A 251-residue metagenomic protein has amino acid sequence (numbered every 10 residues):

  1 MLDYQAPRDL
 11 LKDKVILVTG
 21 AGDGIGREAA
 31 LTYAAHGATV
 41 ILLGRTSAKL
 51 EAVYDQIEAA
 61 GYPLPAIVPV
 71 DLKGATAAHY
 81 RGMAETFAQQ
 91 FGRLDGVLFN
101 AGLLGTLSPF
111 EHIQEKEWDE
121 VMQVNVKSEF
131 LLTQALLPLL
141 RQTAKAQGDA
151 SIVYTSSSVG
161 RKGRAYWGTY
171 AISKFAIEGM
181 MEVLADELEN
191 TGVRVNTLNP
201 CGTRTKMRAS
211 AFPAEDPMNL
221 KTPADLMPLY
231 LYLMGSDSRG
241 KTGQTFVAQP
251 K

Functional and structural regions predicted by a protein language model:
V15, G20-G24: Conserved glycine-rich cofactor-binding loop
A38-A52: Conserved glycine-rich Rossmann-like NAD(P)H-binding loop of the short-chain dehydrogenase/reductase
A60-T76: Rossmann-fold cofactor-recognition segment
M83, S108-F110, Q114-M122: Substrate-binding pocket helix/loop in short-chain dehydrogenase/reductase
T133, S173: Active-site helix of classical SDR
S157: Residue(s) in the substrate-gating loop at a strand-loop-helix junction that position the organic substrate next
N190, T197-L198, T205, A214-K251: C-terminal helical subdomain
